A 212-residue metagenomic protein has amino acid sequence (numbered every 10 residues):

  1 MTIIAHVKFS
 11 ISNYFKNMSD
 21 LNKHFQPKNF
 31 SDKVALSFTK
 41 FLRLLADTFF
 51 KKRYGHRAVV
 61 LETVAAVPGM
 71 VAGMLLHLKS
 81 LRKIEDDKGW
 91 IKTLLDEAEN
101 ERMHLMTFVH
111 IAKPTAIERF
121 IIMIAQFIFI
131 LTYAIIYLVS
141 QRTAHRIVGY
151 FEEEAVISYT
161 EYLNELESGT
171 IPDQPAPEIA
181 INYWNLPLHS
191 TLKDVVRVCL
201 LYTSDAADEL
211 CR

Functional and structural regions predicted by a protein language model:
A5-V7: Acidic, Ala/Val/Gly-enriched low-complexity intrinsically disordered segments
F9, Y202-A207: Conserved small/polar residues in nucleotide/adenosyl-binding loops
Y14-S204, R212: Iron-associated oxidoreductase/ferritin-like identity signal
